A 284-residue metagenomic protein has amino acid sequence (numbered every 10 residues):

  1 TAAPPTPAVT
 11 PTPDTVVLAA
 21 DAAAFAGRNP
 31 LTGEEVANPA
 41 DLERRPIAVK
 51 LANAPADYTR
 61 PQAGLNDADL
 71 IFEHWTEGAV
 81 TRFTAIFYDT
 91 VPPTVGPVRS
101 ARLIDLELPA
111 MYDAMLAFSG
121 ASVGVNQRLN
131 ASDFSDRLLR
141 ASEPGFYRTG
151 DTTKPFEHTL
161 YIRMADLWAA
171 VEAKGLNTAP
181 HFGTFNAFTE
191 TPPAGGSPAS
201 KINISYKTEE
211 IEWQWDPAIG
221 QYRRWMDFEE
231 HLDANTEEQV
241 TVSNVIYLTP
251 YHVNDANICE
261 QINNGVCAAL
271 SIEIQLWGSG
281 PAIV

Functional and structural regions predicted by a protein language model:
T1-P11: Short, low-complexity, disordered segments immediately C-terminal to signal peptides in bacterial exported proteins
V9-A20, F25-A68, E77-V284: A surface/extracellular/periplasmic glyco- and lipid-processing/surface-interacting theme
H74: Change "in soluble alpha/beta enzymes" to "in soluble alpha/beta proteins
